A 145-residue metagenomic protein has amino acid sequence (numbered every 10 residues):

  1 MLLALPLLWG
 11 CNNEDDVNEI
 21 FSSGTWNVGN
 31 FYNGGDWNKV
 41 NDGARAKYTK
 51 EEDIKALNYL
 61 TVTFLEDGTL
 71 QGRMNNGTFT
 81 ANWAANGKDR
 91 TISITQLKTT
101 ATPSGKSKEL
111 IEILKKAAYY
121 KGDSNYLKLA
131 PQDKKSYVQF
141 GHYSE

Functional and structural regions predicted by a protein language model:
M1-W9: Sec-dependent bacterial lipoprotein signal peptides
W9-E145: Lipid interaction determinants
